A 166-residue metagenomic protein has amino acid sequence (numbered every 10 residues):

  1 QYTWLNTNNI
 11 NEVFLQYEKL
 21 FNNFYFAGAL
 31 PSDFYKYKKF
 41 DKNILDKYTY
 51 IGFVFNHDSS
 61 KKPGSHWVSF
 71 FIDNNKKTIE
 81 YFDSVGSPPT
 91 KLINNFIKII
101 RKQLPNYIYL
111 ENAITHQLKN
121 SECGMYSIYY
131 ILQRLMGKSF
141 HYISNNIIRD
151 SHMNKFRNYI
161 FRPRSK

Functional and structural regions predicted by a protein language model:
Q1-V68, N74-I79: Cysteine protease catalytic domains with a Cys-His-Asp triad
T3-N6, G86, S121, R149: Intrinsic-disorder-associated interaction segments
N9, L30, D41, P89-T90 (+3 more regions): Serine/threonine-rich low-complexity intrinsically disordered regions
N9-V13, K91-N95, K155: Exposed alpha-helical structural elements
V13-Y17, F96-I99, Q103, Y159: Residues that form generic nucleotide/phosphate-binding pockets
D46-Y142: Cysteine protease-like catalytic core of ubiquitin/ubiquitin-like
L132-K166: Contiguous terminal or domain-adjacent regions that often encompass a lipid-handling module or interaction segment
